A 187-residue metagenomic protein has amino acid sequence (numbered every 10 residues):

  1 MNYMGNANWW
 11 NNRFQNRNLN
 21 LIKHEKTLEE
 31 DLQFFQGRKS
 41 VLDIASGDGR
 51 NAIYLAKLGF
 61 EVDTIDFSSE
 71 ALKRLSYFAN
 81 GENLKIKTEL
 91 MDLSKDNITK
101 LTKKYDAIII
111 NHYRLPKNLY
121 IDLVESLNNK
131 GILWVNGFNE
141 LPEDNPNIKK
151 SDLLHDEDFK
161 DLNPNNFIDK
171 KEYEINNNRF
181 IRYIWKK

Functional and structural regions predicted by a protein language model:
M1-Q36: Conserved class I S-adenosyl-L-methionine
R38-G47: Conserved class I S-adenosyl-L-methionine
E61-D66: Conserved SAM-binding motif I beta-strand of class I
S68-E70: Conserved SAM/SAH-binding beta-strand->alpha-helix loop
E82-S94: Conserved SAM-binding strand-loop segment of SAM-dependent methyltransferases
T99-A107: A short acidic, Gly/Pro-enriched loop at the edge of an enzyme's catalytic core that lines a small-molecule cofactor
R114-L123: A short, conserved alpha-helix within the catalytic core of class I
G131-E140: Conserved beta-strand signature within the Rossmann-like core of class I S-adenosyl-L-methionine
